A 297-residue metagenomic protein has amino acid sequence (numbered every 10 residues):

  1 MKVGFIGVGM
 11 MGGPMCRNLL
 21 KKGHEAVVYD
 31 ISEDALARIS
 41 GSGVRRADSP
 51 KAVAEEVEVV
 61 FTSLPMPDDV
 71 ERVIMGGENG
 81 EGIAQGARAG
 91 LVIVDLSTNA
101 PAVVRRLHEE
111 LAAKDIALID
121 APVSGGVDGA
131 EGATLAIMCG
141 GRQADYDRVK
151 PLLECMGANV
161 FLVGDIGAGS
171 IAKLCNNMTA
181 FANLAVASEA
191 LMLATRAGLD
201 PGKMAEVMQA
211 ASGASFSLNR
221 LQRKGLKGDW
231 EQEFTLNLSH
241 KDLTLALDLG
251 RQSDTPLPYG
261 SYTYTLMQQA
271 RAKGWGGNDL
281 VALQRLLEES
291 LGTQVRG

Functional and structural regions predicted by a protein language model:
M1-S63, L91, V295: NAD(P)+-binding Rossmann beta1-loop-alpha1 motif at the extreme N-terminus of oxidoreductases
V8, T98-N177, F181: Rossmann-fold dinucleotide-binding core
A26, R46, L118-I119, V160 (+2 more regions): Hydrophobic beta-strand scaffold residues
A52-E55, V59-F61, D68-L135: Rossmann-like NAD(P)(H) cofactor-binding subdomain of soluble oxidoreductases
G132-G140, F161, D165-A197, M208-R220 (+1 more regions): Active-site-proximal catalytic alpha-helix in oxidoreductases
I166, S170, A214-G276, L280-V281: Interdomain hinge/lid region at the active-site interface of Rossmann-like NAD(P)-dependent oxidoreductases
G202-A210, S261-T265: Beta-strand segments within the central parallel beta-sheet cores of soluble alpha/beta enzyme folds
